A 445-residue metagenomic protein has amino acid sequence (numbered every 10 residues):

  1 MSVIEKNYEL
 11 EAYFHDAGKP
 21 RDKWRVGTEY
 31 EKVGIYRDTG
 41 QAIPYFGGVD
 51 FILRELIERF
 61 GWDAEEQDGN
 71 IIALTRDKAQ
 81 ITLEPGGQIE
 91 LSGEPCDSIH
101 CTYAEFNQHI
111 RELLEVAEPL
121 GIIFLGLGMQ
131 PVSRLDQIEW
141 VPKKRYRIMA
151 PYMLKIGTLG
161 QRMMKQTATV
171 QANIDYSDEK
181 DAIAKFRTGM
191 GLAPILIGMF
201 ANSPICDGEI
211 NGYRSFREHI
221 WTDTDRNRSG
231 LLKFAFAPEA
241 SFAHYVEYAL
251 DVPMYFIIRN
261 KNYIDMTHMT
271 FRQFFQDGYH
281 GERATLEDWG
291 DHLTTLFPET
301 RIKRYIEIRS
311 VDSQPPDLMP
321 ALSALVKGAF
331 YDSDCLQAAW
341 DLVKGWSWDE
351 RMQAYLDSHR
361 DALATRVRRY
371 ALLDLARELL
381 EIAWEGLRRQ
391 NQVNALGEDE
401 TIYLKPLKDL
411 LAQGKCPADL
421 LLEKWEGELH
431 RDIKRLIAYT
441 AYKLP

Functional and structural regions predicted by a protein language model:
M1-T158, Q166, A201, L318 (+7 more regions): Terminal catalytic/cofactor-binding subdomain
P20, S98-C101, E105, N173-S177 (+4 more regions): Conserved aromatic-histidine-acidic binding/catalytic patches
E31-V33, Q171-D175, E307-R309: Structured core elements
G34-Y36, D178, D312-Q314, L387: Beta-strand elements of well-folded, non-transmembrane domains
E118-P119, I123-L125, M129-R301: Loop-rich catalytic cores of soluble enzymes, especially ATP-dependent carboxylate-amine ligases and other
G191, A324, Y331, E378-E381 (+1 more regions): Generic structural signal for well-ordered, non-membrane alpha-helices
F234-I257, Y370-E400: An exposure/low-complexity boundary signal
H268-E350: Long, well-ordered mid-to-C-terminal structural blocks that present hydrophobic/aromatic surfaces
